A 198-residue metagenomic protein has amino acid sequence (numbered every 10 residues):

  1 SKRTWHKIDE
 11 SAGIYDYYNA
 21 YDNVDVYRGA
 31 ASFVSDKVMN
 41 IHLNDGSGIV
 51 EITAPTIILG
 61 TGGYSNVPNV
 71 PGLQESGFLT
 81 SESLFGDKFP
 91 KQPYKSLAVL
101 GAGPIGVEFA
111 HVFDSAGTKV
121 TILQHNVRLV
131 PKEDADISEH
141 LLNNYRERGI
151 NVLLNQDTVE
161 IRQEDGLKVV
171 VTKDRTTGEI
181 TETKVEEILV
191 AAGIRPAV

Functional and structural regions predicted by a protein language model:
S1-D22, Q124: Conserved N-terminal/central alpha/beta ligand/cofactor-binding core
Y18-D25, Y64, I150: A structural motif corresponding to the C-terminal end of an alpha-helix and its immediate exit/capping segment
Y18-N19, F113, Y145: Hydrophobic alpha-helical packing residues
D25, E51, K88-Q92: Short, flexible hinge/linker loops that cap or flank conserved catalytic cores
D25-R28, S32-D45, A116-V198: A Rossmann-like FAD-binding core segment of flavoenzymes
V50, P55-S83, T172-V198: Glycine-rich beta-alpha-beta "Rossmann" dinucleotide-binding loop(s) and their flanking helix/strand
T61-K119, L123: Glycine-rich dinucleotide-binding loop and its adjacent helix/turn
